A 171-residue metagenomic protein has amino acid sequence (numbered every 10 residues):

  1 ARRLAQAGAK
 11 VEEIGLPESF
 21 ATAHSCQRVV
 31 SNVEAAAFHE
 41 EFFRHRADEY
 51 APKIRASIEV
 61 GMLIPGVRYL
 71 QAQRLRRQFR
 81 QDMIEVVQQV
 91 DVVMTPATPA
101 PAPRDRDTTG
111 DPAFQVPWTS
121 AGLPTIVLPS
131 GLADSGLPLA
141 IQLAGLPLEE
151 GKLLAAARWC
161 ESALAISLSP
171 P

Functional and structural regions predicted by a protein language model:
A1-K10, I64-R74, Q81, S120-P171: Structural helix-boundary/capping segments
A9-Q27, I58-E59, A133-S135: Short connector loops at secondary-structure junctions
F20-A21, A36-S120, L168-P170: Serine-dependent amide/ester hydrolase catalytic core
A23, P103-R106, L137, L153: Short glycine-/acidic-enriched loop or helix-start segments at secondary-structure transitions that form or flank
S25-S31, G110-D111, I141-L143: Short low-complexity, flexible loop/linker segments enriched in glycine and/or proline with clustered acidic
V30, E34-A37, A155: Generic recognition of short, well-ordered alpha-helical interface segments
E34, A113, G136-P138: Short, solvent-exposed loop/turn segments at the edges of secondary structure
